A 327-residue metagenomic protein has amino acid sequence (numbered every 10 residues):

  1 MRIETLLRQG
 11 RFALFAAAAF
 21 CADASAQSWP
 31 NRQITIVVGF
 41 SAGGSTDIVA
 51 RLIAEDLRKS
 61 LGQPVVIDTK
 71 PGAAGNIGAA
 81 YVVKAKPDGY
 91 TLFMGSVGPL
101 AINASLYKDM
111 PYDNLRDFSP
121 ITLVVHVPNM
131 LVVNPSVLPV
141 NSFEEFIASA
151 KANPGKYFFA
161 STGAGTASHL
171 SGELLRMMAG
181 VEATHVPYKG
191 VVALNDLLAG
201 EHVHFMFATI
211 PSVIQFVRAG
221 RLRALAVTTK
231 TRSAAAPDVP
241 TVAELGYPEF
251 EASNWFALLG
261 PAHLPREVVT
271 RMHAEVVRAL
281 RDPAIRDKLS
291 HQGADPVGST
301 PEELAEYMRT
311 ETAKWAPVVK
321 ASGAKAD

Functional and structural regions predicted by a protein language model:
R2-L14: Bacterial N-terminal signal peptides that target proteins for export
F20-A26: Sec/Tat signal peptide C-region and signal peptidase I cleavage site
A26-R116, K156, G180-F207, F216 (+2 more regions): N-terminal (or domain-start) structured segment
N31-Q33, M178-A179, R218, R266-D327: An extracytoplasmic/periplasmic, membrane-proximal ligand-sensing/linker region
K84-Y90, S105-A193, V242, W255-K288: Hinge/capping helix and adjacent helix->loop/strand transition within the periplasmic-binding protein
P99-D109, H169, L174-M178, F205-V239: A ligand-binding cleft/hinge motif common to bilobed small-molecule-binding domains
